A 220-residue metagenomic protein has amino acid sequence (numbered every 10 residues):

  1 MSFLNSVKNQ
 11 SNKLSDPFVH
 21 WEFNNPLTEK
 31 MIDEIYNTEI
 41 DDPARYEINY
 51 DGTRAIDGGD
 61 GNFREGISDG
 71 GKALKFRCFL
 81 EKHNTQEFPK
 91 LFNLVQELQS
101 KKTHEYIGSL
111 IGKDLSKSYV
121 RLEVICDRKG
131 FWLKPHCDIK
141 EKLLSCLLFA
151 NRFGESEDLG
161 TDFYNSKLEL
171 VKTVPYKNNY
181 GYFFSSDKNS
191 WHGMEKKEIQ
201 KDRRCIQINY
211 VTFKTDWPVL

Functional and structural regions predicted by a protein language model:
F3, N9-Y106, L110: Non-heme Fe(II)/2-oxoglutarate
F18, L143-S145: Short, surface-exposed beta-edge/turn micro-motifs
M31, Y36, I40, Q99 (+5 more regions): Hydrophobic/aromatic-lined pockets within catalytic cores
D114-E123: A short coil-to-beta-strand element that immediately follows conserved catalytic motifs
I125, G130-L143, A150-L220: Catalytic core of Fe(II)/2-oxoglutarate
